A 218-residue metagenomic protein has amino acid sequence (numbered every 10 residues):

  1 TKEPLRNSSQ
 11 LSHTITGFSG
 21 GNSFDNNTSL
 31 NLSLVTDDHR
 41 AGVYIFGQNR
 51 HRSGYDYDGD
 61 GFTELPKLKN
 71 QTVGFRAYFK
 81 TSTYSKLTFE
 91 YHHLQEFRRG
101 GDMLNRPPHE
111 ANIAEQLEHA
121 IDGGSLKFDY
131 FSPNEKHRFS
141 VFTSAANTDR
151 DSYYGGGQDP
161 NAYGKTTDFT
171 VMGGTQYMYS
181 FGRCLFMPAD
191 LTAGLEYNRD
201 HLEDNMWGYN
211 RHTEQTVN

Functional and structural regions predicted by a protein language model:
T1-D58, P66-V73, Y84: Outer-membrane beta-barrel translocator/receptor signature
K2, S29-V35, F46, R76-K80 (+2 more regions): Transmembrane beta-barrel domains of outer membrane proteins
E3-S8, T36-A41, T83-K86, S132-R138 (+1 more regions): Short loop/turn motifs that connect adjacent beta-strands in outer-membrane beta-barrel proteins
N7, N26-L30, A41, Q71-F75 (+3 more regions): Hydrophobic, lipid-facing positions within transmembrane beta-strands of outer-membrane proteins
S9-H13, V43-G47, F75-A77, F89-Y91 (+2 more regions): Membrane-embedded beta-strand positions of outer-membrane beta-barrel proteins
I15-S19, T36-D38, N49-S53, H93-F97 (+4 more regions): Transmembrane beta-strands of outer-membrane beta-barrel pores
R52-T72, Y78-K80, Y84-F139, A145-F169: Flexible loop and strand-edge segments within Gram-negative outer membrane beta-barrel domains
L117-G123, T143-N218: Outer-membrane beta-barrel transmembrane domain signature of Gram-negative proteins, especially the mid-to-C-terminal
